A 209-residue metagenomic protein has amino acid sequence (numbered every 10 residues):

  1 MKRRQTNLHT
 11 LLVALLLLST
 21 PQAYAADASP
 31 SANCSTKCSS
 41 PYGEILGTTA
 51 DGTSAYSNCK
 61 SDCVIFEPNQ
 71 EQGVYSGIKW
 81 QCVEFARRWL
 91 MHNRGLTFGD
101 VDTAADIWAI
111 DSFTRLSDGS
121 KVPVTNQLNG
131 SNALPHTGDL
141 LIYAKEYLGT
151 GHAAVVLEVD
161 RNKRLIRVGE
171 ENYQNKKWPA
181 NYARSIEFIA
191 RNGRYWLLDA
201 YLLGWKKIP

Functional and structural regions predicted by a protein language model:
M1-L11: Bacterial N-terminal signal peptides that target proteins for export
T10-S19: Bacterial N-terminal signal peptides
P21-A25: Sec/Tat signal peptide C-region and signal peptidase I cleavage site
A26-F113: N-terminal capping segments
W108-Y173: ...with weaker cross-activation on analogous glycine-rich loops/strands in unrelated enzymes
D160-P209: Active-site signature of cysteine proteases
